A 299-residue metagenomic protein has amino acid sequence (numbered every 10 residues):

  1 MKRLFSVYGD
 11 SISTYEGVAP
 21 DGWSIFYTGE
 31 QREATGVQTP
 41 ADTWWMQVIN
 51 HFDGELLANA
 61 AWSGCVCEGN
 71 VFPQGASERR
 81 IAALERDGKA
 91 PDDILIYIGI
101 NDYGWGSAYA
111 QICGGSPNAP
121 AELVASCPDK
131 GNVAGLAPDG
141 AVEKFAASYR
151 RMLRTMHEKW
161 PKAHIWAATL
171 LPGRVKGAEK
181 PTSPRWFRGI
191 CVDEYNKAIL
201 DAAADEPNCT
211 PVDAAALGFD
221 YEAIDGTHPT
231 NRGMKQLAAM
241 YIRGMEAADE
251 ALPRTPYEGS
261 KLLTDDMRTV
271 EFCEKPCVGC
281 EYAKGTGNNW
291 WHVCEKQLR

Functional and structural regions predicted by a protein language model:
L4, Y15-K130, A134-E143, A147: Conserved SGNH/GDSL esterase-like catalytic core that processes O-acyl groups on lipids and polysaccharides
Y8-G9, A168: Short hydrophobic segments within beta-strands
F52, V192, I224-L263: Histidine-centered active-site loop/cap adjacent to the catalytic His in serine esterases/O-acetyl transfer systems
W62, G99, T169-P172, A214-A216: Short, well-ordered beta-to-alpha junction loops that form the rim of enzyme active sites and present histidine/acidic
I81, Y149-L153, N196: Generic structural signal for well-ordered alpha-helices, preferentially at hydrophobic/aromatic core positions
W160-H164: A short helix->loop->beta-strand "cap" motif at the edges of active sites that frequently abuts
A168-D213, M240: Substrate-gating cap/lid alpha-helix
S260-R299: Cysteine-centered metal-binding/redox modules
